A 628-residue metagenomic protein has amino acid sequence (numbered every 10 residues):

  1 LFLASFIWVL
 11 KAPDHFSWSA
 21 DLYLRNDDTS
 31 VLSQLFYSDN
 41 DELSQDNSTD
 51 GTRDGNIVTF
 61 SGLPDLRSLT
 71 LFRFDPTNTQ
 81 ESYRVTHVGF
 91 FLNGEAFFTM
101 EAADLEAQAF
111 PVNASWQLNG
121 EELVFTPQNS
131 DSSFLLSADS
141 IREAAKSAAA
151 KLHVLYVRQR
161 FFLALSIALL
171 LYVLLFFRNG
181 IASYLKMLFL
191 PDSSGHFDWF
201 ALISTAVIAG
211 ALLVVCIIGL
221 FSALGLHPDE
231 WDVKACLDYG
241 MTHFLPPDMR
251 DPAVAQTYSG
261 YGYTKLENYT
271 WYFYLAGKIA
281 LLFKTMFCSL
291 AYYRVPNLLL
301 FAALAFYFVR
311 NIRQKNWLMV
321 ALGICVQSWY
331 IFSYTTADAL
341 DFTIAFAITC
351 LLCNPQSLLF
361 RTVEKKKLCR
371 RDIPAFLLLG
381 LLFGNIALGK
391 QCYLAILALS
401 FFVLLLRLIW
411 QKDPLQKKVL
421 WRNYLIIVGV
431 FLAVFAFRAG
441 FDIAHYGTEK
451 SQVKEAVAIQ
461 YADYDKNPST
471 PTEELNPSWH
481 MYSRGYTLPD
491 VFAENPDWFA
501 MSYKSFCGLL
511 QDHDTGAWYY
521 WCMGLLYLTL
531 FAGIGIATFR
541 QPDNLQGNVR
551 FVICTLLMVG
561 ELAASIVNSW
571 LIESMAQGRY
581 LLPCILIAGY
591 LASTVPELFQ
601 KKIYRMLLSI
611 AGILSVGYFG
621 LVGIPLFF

Functional and structural regions predicted by a protein language model:
L1-V9, Y156-I218, I409, L420-G429 (+3 more regions): Start-transfer (signal-anchor) and selected internal transmembrane alpha helices of multi-pass inner/ER membrane
F2-A12, F197-W231, Y239, H243-L245 (+3 more regions): Transmembrane signal-anchor helices characteristic of membrane glycosylation enzymes that use polyprenol
H153-R160, F287-L299, D490-L562: Membrane-interface anchor segments at the N-terminal boundary of transmembrane helices in multi-pass membrane enzymes
G195, N354-V363, I396-L432: Perimembrane helix-loop-helix junctions
L266-K278, L282-A303, W521: Loop-to-helix entry region of an early transmembrane alpha helix in multi-pass inner-membrane enzymes
Y330, P374-Q391, I396-L397, F401-F402 (+1 more regions): Membrane-interface alpha helices of multi-pass inner-membrane proteins
Y334-D341: Short acidic/glycine- and proline-prone juxtamembrane loop motifs at membrane-interface regions of multi-pass membrane
L406, R422-I534: Membrane-lumen/periplasm interface segments of specific transmembrane helices in polyprenyl phosphate-linked
